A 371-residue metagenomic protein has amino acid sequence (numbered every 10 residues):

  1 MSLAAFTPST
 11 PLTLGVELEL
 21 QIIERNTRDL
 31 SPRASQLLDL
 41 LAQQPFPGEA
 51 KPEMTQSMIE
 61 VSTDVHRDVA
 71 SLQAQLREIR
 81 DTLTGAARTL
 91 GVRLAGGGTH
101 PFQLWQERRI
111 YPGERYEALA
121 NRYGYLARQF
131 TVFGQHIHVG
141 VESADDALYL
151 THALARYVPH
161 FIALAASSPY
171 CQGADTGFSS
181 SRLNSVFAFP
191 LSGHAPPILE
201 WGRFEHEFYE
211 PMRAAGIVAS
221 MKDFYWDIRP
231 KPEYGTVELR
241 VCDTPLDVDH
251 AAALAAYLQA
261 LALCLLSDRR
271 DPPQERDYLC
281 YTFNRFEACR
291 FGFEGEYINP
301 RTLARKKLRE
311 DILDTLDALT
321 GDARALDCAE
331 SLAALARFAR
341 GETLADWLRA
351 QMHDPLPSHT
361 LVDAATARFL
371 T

Functional and structural regions predicted by a protein language model:
M1-L90, L119, V186-T371: C-terminal accessory/tail domains of diverse enzymes
T7, G97, P101, E114 (+3 more regions): Metal-dependent DNA replication initiation modules
R25, D64, V92, G97-F102 (+4 more regions): An acidic- and aromatic-residue-enriched active-site/binding cleft used to recognize and process polar
R67-V132: Well-ordered mid-protein domain cores that form the structural environment of catalytic cofactors
G91, A95-G98, P159-G177, S181 (+1 more regions): Flexible helix-coil linker/hinge segments at domain or subdomain boundaries
